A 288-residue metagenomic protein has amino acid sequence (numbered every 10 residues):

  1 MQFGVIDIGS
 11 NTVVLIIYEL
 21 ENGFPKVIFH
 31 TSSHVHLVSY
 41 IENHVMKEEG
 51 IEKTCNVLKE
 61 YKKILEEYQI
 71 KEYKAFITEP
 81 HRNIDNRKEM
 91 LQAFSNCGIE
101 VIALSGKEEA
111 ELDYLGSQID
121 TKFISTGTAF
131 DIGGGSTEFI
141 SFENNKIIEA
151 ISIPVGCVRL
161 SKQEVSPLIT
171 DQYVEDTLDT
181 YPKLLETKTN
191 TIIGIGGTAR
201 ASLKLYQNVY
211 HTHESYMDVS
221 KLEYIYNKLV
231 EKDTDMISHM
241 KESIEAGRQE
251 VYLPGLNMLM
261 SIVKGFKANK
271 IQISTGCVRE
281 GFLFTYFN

Functional and structural regions predicted by a protein language model:
M1-V27: N-terminal basic/disordered segments at the start of proteins
F3-D7, G127-D131, I192: Short glycine-aspartate micro-motif
S10-T12, G133-F139, G197: Ser/Thr-glycine-rich phosphate-binding loops at phosphate-binding pockets of nucleotides, nucleotide cofactors
I17, Y40-K63, P80-L91, S95-I119 (+3 more regions): Helical "lid/coupling" subdomains associated with nucleotide-phosphate turnover
F24-S39, N56-K59, E66: Conserved ATP-binding subdomain of kinase catalytic cores across diverse folds
